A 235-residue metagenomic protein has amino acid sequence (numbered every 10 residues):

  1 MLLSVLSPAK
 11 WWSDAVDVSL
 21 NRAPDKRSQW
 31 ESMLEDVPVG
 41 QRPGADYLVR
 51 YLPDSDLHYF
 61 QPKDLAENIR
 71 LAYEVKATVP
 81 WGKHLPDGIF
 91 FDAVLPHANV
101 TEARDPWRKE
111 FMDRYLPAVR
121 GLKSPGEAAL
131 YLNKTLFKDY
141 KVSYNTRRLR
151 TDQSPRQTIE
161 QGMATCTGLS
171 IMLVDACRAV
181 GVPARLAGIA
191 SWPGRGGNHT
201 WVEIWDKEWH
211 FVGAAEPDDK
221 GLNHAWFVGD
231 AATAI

Functional and structural regions predicted by a protein language model:
L2-P8: Hydrophobic h-region of N-terminal signal peptides that target proteins for export in Gram-negative bacteria
L3, D14, D46-Y47: Residue-level marker of intrinsically disordered, low-complexity segments enriched for small/polar residues
A9-D36: A eukaryotic "domain-start" boundary segment
A9-K10, S28, V79, D105 (+4 more regions): Short, low-complexity intrinsically disordered segments
A15-V16, R114-A118, L122-L130, K134-T135 (+3 more regions): Hydrophobic/aromatic-rich core segments of domains that either
Q29-S32, V37-Q161: Secondary-structure boundary elements
